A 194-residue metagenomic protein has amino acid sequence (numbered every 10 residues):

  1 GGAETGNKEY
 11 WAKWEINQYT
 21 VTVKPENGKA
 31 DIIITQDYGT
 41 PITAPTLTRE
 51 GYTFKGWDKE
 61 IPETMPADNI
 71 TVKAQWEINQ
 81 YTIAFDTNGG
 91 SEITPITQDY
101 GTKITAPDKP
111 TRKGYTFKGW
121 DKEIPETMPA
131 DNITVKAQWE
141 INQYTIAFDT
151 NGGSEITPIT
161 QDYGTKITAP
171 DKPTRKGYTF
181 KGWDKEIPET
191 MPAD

Functional and structural regions predicted by a protein language model:
G1-D194: Secondary-structure capping and domain/repeat boundary segments
